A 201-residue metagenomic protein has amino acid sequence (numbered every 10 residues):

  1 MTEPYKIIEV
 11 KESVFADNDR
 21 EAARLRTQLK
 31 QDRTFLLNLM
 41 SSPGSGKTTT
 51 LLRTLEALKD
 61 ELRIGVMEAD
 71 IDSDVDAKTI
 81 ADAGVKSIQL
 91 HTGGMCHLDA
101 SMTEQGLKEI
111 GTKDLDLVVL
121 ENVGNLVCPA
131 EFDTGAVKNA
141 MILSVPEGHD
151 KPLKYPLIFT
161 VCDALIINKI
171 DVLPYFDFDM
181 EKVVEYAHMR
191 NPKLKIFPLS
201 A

Functional and structural regions predicted by a protein language model:
T2, K6, K195-I196: NTP-binding/hydrolysis catalytic cores, primarily Walker-type P-loop NTPases
P4-T27, D32-M40, S45, T49 (+3 more regions): Nucleotide-state-sensitive switch-loop elements of NTP-binding domains
L36, E68, I166-K169, P198: Alpha-helical architecture
V137-P146, D163-N168: Conserved phosphate-donor/acceptor-positioning beta-strand/loop module used by diverse small-molecule
P152-K154: Short beta-alpha junctions and helix-cap segments that line functional grooves
P156, T160-A164: Glycine/serine-rich loop-strand microenvironments at binding/catalytic pocket rims
A164, D171-A201: Canonical P-loop GTPase G-domain recognition
